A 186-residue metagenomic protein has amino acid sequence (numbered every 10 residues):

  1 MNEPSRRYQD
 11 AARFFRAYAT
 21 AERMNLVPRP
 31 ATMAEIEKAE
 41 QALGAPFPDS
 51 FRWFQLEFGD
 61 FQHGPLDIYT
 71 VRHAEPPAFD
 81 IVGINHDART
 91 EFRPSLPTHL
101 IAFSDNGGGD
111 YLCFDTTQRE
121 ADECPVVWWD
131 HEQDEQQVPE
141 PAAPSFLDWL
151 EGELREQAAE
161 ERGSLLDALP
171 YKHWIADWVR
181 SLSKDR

Functional and structural regions predicted by a protein language model:
M1-Y111, H173, D177-R186: A surface-exposed partner-binding patch
D110-Q118: Broad, structure-driven detector of short, well-ordered beta-strand segments within folded domains
L112, V126-V127: Well-ordered beta-strand positions enriched in small/hydrophobic/aromatic, beta-favoring residues
W128-E156: Compact, glycine/acidic-enriched structural inserts
R155-G163: Short, charged low-complexity linker/loop segments at the C-terminal edge of domains
L166-H173: Short, highly charged C-terminal tails/helix-capping segments
